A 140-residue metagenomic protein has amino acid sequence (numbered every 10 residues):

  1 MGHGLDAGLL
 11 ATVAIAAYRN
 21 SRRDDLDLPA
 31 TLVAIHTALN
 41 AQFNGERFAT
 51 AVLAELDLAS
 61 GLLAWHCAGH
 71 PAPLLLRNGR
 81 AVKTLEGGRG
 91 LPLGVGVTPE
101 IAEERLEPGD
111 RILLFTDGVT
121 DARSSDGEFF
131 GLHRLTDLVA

Functional and structural regions predicted by a protein language model:
M1-D6, A11, I15-A140: Conserved subregion of the PPM/PP2C metallophosphatase catalytic domain
